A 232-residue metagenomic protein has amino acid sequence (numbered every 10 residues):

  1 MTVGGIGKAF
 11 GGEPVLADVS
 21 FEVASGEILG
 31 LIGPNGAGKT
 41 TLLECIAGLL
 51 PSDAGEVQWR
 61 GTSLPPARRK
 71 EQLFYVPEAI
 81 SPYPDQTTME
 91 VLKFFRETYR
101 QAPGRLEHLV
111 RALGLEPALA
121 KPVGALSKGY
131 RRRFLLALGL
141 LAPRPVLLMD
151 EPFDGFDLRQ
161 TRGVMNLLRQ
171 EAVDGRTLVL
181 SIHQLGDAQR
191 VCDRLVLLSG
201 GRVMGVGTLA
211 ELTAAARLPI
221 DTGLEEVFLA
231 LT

Functional and structural regions predicted by a protein language model:
I32-P34: The feature captures the beta-strand-to-loop junction immediately N-terminal to the Walker
A47: Helix-to-loop junction immediately C-terminal to a conserved catalytic motif
G55-R69: Conserved ABC transporter NBD signature motif
K93, E97, P103-A118: Conserved ABC ATPase "signature" region
L147-E151: Catalytic Walker B motif of ABC-type/P-loop ATPase nucleotide-binding domains
A188-R190: A short, surface-exposed alpha-helical micro-motif characterized by mixed small hydrophobic and charged/polar residues
